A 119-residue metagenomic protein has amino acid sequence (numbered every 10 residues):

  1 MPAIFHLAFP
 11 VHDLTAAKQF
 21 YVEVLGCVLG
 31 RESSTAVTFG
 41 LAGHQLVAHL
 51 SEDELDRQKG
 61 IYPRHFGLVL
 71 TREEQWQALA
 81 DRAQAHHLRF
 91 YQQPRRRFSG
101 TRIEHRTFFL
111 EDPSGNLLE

Functional and structural regions predicted by a protein language model:
M1-A3, K59-P63, T101-R102: Short glycine-enriched loop/turn motifs at secondary-structure junctions
M1-T15, F66: N-terminal beta-strand motif that seeds the catalytic metal site of vicinal oxygen chelate
F5, T35, H44, Y62-R64 (+1 more regions): A generic structural signal for short beta-strands and their flanking turns/coil linkers
F9-V47: Core segments of cupin and vicinal oxygen chelate
L14-T15, G67-L117: Vicinal oxygen chelate
V47-H49, E119: Conserved beta-strand in the GNAT
A48, L55-K59: Short, charge-rich, low-complexity interaction segments located in flexible loops at or near secondary-structure
S51-D53, R97: Acetyl-CoA-dependent GNAT
